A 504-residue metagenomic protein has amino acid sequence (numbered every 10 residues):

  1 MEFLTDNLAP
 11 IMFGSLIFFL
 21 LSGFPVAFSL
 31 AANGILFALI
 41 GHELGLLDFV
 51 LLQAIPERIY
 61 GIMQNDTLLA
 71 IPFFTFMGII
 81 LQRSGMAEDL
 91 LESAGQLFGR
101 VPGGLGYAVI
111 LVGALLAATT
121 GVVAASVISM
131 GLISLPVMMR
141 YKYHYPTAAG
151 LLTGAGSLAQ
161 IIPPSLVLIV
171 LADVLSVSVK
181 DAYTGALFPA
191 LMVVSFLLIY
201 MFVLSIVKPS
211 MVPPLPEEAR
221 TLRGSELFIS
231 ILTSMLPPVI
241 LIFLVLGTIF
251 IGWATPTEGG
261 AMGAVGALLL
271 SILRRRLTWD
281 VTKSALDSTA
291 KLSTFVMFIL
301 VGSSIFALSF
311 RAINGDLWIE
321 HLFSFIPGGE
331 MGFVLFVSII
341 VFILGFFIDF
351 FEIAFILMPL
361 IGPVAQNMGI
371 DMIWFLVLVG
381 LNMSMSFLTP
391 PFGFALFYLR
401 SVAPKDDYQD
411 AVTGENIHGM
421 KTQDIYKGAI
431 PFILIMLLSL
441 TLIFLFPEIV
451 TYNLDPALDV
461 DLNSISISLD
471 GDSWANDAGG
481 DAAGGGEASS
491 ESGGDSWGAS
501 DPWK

Functional and structural regions predicted by a protein language model:
M1-K504: Alpha-helical transmembrane segments of multi-pass membrane transport proteins
